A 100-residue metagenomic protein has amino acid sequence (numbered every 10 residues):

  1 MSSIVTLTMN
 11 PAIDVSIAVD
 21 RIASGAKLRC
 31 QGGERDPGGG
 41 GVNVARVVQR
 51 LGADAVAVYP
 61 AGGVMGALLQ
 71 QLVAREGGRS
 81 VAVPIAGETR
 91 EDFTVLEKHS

Functional and structural regions predicted by a protein language model:
M1-V58, A67: Glycine-rich phosphate/adenosyl-contacting loop at the front of the ribokinase-like
R50-S100: Conserved N-terminal subdomain of the carbohydrate kinase-like
